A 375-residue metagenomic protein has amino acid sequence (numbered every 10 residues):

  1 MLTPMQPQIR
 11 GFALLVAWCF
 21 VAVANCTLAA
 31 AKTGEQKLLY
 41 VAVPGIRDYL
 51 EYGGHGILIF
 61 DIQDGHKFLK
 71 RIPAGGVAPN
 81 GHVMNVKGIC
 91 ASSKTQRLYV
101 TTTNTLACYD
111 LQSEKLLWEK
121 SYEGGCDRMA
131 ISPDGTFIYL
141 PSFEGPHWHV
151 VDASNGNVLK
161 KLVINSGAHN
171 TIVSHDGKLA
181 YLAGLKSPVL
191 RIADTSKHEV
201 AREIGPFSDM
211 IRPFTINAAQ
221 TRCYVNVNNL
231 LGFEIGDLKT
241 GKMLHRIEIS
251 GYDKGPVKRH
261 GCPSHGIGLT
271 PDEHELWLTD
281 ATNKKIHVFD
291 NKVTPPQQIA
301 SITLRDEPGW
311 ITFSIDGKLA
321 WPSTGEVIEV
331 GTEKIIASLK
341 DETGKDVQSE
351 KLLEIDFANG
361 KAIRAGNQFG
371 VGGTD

Functional and structural regions predicted by a protein language model:
L2-V16: Bacterial N-terminal signal peptides that target proteins for export
A13-N25: Bacterial N-terminal signal peptides
C26-D375: Predominantly soluble domains enriched in secretory-pathway, periplasmic, or organellar proteins
